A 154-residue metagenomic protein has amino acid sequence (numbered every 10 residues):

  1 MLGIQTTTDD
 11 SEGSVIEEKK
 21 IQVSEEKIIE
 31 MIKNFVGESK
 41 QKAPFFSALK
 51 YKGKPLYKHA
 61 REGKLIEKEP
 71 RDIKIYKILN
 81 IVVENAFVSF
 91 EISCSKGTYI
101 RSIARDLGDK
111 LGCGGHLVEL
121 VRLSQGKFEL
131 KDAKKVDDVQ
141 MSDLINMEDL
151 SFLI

Functional and structural regions predicted by a protein language model:
M1-I154: Catalytic/RNA-binding core of pseudouridine synthases
